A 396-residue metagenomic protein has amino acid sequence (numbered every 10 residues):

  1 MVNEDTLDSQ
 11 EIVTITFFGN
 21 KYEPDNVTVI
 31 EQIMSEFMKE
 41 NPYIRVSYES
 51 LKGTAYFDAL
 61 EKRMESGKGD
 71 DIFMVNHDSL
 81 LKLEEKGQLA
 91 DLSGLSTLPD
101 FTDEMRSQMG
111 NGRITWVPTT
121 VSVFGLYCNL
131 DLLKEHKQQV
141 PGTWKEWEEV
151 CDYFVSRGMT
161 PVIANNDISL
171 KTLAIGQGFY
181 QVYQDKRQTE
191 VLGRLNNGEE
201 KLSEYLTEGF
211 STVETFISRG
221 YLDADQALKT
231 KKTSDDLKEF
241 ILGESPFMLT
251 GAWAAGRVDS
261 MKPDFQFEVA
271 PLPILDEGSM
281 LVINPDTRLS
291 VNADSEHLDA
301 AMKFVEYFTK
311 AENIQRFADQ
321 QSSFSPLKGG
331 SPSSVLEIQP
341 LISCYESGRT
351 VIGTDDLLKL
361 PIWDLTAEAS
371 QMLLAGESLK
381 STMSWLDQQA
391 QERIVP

Functional and structural regions predicted by a protein language model:
M1-L81, P263, D276, A300 (+4 more regions): Conserved N-terminal structural module of periplasmic/extracytoplasmic solute-binding proteins
E11, K21, Q88-L89, W253-R257 (+3 more regions): Mature extracytoplasmic/periplasmic domains
K52, N76-G125, L130, Q139 (+5 more regions): Hinge/lid segment of periplasmic solute-binding proteins
K62-R63, D70-D71, L98-L132, T160-N166 (+2 more regions): A structural signal for short loop-to-beta-strand junctions that line the ligand-binding cleft of periplasmic/secreted
A90-E104, V182-E208, S260-M261, I274-M280: Short, solvent-exposed loop/beta-turn-alpha elements that line the ligand-binding surface or hinge of extracytoplasmic
T115-V117, F124, E148-G198, S245: Extracytoplasmic/periplasmic solute-binding protein
K134, E346-P396: Conserved C-terminal helix/tail region of periplasmic/extracytoplasmic solute-binding proteins
D152, L195-A227: Glycine-centered hinge/linker elements that transmit conformational signals in sensory and ligand-binding systems
